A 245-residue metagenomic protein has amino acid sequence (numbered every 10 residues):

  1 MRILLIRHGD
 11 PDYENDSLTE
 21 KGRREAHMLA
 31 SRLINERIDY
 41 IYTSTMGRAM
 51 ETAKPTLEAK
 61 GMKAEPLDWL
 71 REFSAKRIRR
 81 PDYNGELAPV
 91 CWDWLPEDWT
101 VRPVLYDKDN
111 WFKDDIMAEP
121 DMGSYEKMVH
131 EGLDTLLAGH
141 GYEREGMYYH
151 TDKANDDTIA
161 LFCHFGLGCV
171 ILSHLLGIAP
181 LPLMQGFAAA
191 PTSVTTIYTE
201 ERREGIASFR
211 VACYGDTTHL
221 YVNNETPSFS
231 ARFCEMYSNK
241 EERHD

Functional and structural regions predicted by a protein language model:
M1-L4: Extreme N-terminal starter segment of soluble prokaryotic enzymes
I6, L67-W69, A212-Y214: Conserved beta-strand termini and adjacent loop/short-helix elements that scaffold enzyme active sites in alpha/beta
G9, F165, G215-T217: Active-site metal-binding loops of divalent metal-dependent hydrolases
L18-L33: Short catalytic helix/loop segments, enriched in acidic residues and glycine and frequently bearing histidine
S31-F112: Phosphate-coordination/substrate-recognition cap region in phosphate-metabolizing enzymes
D39-T45, Y148, T158-L161: Short glycine-rich phosphate-binding loop at a beta-alpha junction
F73-D93, M147-T158, V170-D245: Acidic, low-complexity terminal tails and accessory targeting/binding regions of phosphate-metabolizing enzymes
D114-Y148: Internal catalytic-core helix/loop-beta-alpha segment that presents or stabilizes conserved functional determinants
